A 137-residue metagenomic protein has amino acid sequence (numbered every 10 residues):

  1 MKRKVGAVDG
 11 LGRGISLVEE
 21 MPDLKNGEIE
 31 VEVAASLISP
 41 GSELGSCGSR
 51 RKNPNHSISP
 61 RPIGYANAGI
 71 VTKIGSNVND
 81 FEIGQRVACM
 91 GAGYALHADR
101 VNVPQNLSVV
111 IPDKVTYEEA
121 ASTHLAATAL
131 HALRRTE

Functional and structural regions predicted by a protein language model:
M1-V5: Short structural boundary motif marking the start of a folded domain
G6-G14, Y65: Extracellular beta-rich ligand/substrate-recognition surface
L11-L17, K52-N53: Short gly/ser/thr-rich secondary-structure transition/capping motifs
P22-S39, R50-G93: Glycine-rich beta-strand-centered segment in the early N-terminal region that forms part of a ligand/cofactor-binding
G41-E43: Extended, low-complexity alpha-biased scaffolding regions
G45-R51, V101-V103: Short, flexible, mixed-charge acidic loops at enzyme active sites
Y65-A66, K73, D80, R86-E137: NAD(P)H dinucleotide-binding glycine-rich loop of Rossmann-like/cofactor-binding domains, especially the beta1-alpha1
